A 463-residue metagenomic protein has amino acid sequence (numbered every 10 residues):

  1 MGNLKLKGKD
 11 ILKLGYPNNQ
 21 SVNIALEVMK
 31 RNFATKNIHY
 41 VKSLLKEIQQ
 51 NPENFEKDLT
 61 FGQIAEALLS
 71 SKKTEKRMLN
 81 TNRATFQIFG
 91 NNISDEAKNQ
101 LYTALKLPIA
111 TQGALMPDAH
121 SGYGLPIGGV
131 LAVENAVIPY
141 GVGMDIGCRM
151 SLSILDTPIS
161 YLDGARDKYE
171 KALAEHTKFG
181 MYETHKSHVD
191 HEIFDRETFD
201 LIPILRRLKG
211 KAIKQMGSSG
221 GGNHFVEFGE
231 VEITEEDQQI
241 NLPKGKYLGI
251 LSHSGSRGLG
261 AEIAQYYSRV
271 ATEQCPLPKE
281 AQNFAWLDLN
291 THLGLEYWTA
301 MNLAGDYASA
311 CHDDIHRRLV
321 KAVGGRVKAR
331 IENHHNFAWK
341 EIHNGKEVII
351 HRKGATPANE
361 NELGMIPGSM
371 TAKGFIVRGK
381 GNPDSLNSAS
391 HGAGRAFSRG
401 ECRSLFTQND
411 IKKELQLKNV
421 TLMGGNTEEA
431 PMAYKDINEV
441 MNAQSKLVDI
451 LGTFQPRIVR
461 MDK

Functional and structural regions predicted by a protein language model:
M1-L68: Charged substrate- and nucleic-acid-binding regions of tRNA-handling and nucleotidyl-transfer enzymes, centered on
N23-A25, Y40-L44, L59-F61, T184-V189 (+2 more regions): Short coil/turn segments at secondary-structure boundaries
P52-N80, S445-K463: N-terminal charge/polar-biased segments
E66-A110, K186, I193-T198, I202 (+1 more regions): N- or domain-start disorder-to-order transition segments that initiate the globular core
T81-G147, L152: An N-terminal structural lobe/cap that precedes and organizes the functional/catalytic core across diverse proteins
I93, P108-Q112, S121-I127, A136-P139 (+3 more regions): Domain-length cofactor-binding catalytic modules of enzymes
